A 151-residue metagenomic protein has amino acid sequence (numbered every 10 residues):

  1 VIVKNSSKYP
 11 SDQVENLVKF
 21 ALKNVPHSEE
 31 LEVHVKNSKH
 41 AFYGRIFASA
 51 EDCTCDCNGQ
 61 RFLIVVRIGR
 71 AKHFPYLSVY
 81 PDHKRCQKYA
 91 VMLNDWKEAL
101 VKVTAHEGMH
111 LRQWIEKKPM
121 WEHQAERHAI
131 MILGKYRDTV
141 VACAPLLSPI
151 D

Functional and structural regions predicted by a protein language model:
V1-S78, H83-L93: A metal-dependent hydrolase signature that marks the N-terminal structural subdomain at the beginning of catalytic folds
P10, V14, K97, V101 (+1 more regions): Hydrophobic (often cysteine-bearing) scaffold residues that line and stabilize catalytic clefts of nucleotide/cofactor
N16-F20, T104, H128, I132: Amphipathic alpha-helical segments that form well-ordered structural scaffolds and often line/cohere around active
F74-S78, H106-L111, C143-D151: Noncatalytic linker/hinge segments flanking ATPase motor cores
A90-A105: Alpha-helix-centered segments that form part of catalytic cores
K102-I115, A125: Active-site recognition of the HExxH zinc-binding catalytic motif
K117-I150: Post-HExxH zinc-binding segment in Zn-dependent metallohydrolases
